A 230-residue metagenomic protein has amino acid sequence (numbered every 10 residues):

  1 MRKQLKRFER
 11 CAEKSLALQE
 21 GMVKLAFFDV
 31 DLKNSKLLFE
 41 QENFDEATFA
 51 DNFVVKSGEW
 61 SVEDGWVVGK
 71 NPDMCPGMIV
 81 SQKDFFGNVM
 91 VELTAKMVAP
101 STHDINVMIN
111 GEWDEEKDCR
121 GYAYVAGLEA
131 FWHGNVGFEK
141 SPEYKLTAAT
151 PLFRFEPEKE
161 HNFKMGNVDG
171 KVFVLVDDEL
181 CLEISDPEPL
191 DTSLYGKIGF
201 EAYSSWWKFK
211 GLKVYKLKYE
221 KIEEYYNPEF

Functional and structural regions predicted by a protein language model:
R2-K56, K221-F230: Extracellular carbohydrate-recognition regions
F44, L93, K210-L217: Extracellular beta-strand elements of beta-rich domains used for carbohydrate recognition/degradation or cell-matrix
F44, V91-L93, E158-V176: Short tryptophan-centered beta-strand motifs in secreted/extracellular beta-sheet-rich domains of glycan-recognition
G58-G77: Short carbohydrate-recognition loop motifs
N71-E139: Secretory/extracellular carbohydrate-interaction modules and structurally similar beta-sandwich "look-alikes"
G77-K83, A149-F155, I198-G199: Beta-strand-rich interaction surfaces with strong enrichment in secreted/lumenal proteins
K140-N162: Short, aromatic/His-centered strand-loop micro-motif at the edge of beta-sheets
I184-G211: Flexible glycan-contacting loops in extracellular carbohydrate-active proteins
